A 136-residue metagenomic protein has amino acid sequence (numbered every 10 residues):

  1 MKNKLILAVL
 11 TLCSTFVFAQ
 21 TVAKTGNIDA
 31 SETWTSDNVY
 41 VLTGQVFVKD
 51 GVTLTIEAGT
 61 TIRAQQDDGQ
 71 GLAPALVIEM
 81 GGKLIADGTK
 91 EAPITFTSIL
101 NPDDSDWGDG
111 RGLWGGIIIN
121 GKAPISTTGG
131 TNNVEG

Functional and structural regions predicted by a protein language model:
M1-A23: Bacterial Sec-dependent N-terminal signal peptides
Q20-G136: Beta-strand/loop edge motif enriched in small/polar residues
